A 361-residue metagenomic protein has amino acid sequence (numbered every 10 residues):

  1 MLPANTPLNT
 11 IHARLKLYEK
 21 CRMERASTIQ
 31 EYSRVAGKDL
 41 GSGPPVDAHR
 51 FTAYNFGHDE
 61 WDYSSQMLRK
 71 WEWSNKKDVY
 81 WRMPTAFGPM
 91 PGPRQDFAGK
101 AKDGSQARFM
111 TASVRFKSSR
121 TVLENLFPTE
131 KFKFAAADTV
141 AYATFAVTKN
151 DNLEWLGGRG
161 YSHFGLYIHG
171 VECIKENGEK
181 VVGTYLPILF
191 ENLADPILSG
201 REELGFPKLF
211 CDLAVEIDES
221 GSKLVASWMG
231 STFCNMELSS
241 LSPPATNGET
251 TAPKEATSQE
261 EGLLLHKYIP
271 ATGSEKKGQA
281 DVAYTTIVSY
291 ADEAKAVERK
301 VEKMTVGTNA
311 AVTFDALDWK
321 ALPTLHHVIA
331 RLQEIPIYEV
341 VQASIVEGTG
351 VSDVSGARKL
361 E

Functional and structural regions predicted by a protein language model:
L2-Y80: C-terminal helical "tail/cap" subdomain of flavin- and related membrane-associated enzymes
M23, P128, C173: Residue-level marker of positions within ordered structural domains that often coincide with functionally constrained
S64-E72, K76, F145, L224 (+2 more regions): Generic hydrophobic, helix-prone segments enriched in Leu/Val/Ile
K77-G157, Y161, A311, L325 (+3 more regions): N-terminal domain-onset segments
V79-D96, I197-E361: Interaction-surface and assembly-scaffold signal
A107-T111, R120-V122, F134-L264: Structured soluble/peripheral alpha/beta segments that form catalytic or ligand/cofactor-binding pockets
